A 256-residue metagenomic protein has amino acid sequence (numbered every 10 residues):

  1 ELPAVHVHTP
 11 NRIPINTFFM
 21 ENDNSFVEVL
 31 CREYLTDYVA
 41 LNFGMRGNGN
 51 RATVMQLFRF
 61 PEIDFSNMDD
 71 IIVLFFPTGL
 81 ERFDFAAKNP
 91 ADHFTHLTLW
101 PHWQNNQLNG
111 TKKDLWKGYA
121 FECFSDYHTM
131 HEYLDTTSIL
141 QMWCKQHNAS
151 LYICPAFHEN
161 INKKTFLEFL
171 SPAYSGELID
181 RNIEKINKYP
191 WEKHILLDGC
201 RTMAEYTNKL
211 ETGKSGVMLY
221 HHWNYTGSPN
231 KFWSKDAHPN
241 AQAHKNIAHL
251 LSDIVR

Functional and structural regions predicted by a protein language model:
E1-A52, F65: Serine-esterase "nucleophile elbow" of acetyl-processing enzymes
T53-L57: Formylglycine-dependent sulfatase
F58-R256: Alpha-helical cap/lid subdomain in secreted, periplasmic, or secretory-pathway luminal O-acyl-processing enzymes
